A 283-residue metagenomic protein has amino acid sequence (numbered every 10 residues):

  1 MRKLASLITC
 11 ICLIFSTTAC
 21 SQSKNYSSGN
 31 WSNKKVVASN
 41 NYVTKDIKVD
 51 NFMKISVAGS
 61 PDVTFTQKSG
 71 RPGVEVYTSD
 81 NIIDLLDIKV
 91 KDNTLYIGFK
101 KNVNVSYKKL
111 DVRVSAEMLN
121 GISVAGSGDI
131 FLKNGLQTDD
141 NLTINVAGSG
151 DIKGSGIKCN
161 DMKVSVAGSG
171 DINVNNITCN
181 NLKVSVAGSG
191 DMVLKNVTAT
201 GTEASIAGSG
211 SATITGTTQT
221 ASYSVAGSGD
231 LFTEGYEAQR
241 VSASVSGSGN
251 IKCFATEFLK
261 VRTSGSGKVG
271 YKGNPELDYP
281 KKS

Functional and structural regions predicted by a protein language model:
M1-S283: Intrinsically disordered, low-complexity terminal regions
